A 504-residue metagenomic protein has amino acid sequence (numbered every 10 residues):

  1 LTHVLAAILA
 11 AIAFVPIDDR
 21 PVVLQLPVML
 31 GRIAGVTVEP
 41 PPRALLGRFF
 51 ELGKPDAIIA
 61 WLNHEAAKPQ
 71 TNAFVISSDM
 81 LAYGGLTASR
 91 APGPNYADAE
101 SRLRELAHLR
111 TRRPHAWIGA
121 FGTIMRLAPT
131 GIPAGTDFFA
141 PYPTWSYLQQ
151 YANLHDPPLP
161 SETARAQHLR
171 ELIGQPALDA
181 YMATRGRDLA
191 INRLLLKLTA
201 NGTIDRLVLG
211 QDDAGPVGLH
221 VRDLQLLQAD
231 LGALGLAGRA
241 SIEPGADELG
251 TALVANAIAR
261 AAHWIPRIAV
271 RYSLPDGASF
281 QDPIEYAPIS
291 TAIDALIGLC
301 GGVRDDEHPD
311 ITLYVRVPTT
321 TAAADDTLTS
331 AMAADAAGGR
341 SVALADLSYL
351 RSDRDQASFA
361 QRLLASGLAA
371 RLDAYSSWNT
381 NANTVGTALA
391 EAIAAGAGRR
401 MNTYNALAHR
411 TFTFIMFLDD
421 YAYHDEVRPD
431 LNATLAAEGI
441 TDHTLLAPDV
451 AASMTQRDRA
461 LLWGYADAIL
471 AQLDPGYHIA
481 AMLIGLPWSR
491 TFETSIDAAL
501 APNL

Functional and structural regions predicted by a protein language model:
H3-A11: Hydrophobic alpha-helical targeting segments used for export or membrane insertion
A11-L504: An N-terminal assembly and electron-transfer interface module characteristic of large anaerobic redox and radical
